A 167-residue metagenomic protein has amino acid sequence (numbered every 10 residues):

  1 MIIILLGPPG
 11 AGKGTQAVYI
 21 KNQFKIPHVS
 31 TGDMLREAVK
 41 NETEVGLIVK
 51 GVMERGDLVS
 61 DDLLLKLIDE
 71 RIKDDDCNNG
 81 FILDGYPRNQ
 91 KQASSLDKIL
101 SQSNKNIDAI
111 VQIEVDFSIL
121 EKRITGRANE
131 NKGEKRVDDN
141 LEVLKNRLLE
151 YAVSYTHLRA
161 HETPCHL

Functional and structural regions predicted by a protein language model:
L5: Hydrophobic anchor at the beta1->P-loop junction of P-loop NTPases
P9: The conserved Walker
K13: Conserved lysine of the Walker
Q23, P27-Q102, R127-E130, V143: ATP-dependent small-molecule kinase phosphotransfer cores that center on conserved nucleotide phosphate-binding segments
G51-V52, L100-S154: A glycine- and Lys/Arg-enriched "phosphate-lid" helix/loop adjacent to the NTP-binding pocket of small-molecule kinases
T156-T163: Conserved small/polar residues in nucleotide/adenosyl-binding loops
